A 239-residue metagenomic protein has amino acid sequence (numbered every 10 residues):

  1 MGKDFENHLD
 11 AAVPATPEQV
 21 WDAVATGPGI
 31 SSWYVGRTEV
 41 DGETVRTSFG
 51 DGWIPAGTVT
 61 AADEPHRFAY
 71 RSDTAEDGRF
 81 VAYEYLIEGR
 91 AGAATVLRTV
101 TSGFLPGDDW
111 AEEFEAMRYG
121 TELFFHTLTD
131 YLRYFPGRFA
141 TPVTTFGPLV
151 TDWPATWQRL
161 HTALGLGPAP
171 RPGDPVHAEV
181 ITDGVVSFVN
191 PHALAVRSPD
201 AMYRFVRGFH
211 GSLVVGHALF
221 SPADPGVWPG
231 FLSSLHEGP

Functional and structural regions predicted by a protein language model:
M1-D4, E237-P239: Actinobacteria-biased recognition of intrinsically disordered, low-complexity terminal regions
G2, H8-L9, A15-Q19, G27-R67 (+2 more regions): Short beta-edge strand/loop motif at the mouth of beta-sheet-based domains
W21, S31-W33, T121, W228: Tryptophan-centered motif/residue detector
V24, Y34, S72: Short, flexible helix/strand-to-coil boundary loops that buttress conserved ligand/catalytic motifs in alpha/beta
A25-T26, H126: Solvent-exposed alpha-helix faces
G42-E43, T99-T101, T127-R133: Short C-terminal domain-edge/linker segments immediately following a structured domain
A61, R71-R118, S187-P239: Beta-strand/loop substructures that line and gate deep hydrophobic ligand-binding cavities in soluble
P106-H161, F220-P239: A conserved amphipathic terminal alpha-helix motif
